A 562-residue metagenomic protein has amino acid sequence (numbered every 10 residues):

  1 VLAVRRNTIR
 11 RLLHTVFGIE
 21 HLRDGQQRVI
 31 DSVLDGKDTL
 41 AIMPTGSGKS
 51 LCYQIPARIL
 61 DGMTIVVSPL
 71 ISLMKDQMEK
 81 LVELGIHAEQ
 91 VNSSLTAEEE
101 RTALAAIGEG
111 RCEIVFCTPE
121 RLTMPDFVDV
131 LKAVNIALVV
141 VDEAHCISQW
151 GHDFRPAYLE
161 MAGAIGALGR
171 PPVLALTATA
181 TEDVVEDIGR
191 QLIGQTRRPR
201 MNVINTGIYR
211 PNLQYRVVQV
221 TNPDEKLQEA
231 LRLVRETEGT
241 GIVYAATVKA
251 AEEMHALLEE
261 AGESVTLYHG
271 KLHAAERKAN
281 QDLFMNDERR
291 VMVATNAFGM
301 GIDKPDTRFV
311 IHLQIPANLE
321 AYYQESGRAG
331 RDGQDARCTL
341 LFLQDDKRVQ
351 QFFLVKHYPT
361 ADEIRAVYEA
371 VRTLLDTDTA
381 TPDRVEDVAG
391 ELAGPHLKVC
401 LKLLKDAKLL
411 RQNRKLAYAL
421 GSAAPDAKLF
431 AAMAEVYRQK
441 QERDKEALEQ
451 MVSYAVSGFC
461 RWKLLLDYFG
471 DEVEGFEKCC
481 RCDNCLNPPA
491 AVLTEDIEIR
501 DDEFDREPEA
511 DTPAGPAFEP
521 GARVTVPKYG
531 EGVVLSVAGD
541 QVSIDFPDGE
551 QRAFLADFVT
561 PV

Functional and structural regions predicted by a protein language model:
L2-V16, E20-S50, A57-L60, S72-E369 (+1 more regions): Helicase motor core with emphasis on the C-terminal RecA-like subdomain
E253, P516, F558-V562: Long, compositionally biased intrinsically disordered regions
R289, I315-Q324, G330-V524: C-terminal accessory region of SF2 helicases/translocases
D303-P305, Q334, F476-E477, L535-G539 (+1 more regions): Short glycine/proline-enriched turns and hinge-like loops at secondary-structure junctions
P527-V562: Basic/aromatic-rich interaction segments and small domains that mediate binding to polyanionic partners
